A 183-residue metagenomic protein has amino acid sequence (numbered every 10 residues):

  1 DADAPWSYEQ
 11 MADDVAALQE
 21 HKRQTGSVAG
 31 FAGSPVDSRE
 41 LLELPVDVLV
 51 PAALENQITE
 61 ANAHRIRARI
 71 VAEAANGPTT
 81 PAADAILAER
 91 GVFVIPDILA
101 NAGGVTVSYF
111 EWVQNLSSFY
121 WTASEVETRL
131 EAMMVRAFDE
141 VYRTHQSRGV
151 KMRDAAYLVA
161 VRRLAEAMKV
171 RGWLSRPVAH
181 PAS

Functional and structural regions predicted by a protein language model:
D1-P45: Glycine-rich phosphate/diphosphate-binding loop of Rossmann-like nucleotide-binding domains
A2-W6, N56-E60, P78-P81, N101-G103: Flexible loop/turn segments at secondary-structure boundaries
W6, Q10-D13, I58, W121 (+1 more regions): Short coil/turn linker and secondary-structure boundary residues
Y8-M11, F31-V36, V48, N56 (+3 more regions): Homeobox/homeodomain signature
R23, V46-L49, A63, W173: Short capping/connector residues at structural and topological boundaries
V36-P45, L54-V71: Rossmann-fold NAD(P) dinucleotide-binding segment
V50-A52, A74: Short, well-ordered coil/turn residues at beta-beta hairpins and beta-strand->alpha-helix junctions within
H64-S183: Adenosine-phosphate binding glycine-rich loop
